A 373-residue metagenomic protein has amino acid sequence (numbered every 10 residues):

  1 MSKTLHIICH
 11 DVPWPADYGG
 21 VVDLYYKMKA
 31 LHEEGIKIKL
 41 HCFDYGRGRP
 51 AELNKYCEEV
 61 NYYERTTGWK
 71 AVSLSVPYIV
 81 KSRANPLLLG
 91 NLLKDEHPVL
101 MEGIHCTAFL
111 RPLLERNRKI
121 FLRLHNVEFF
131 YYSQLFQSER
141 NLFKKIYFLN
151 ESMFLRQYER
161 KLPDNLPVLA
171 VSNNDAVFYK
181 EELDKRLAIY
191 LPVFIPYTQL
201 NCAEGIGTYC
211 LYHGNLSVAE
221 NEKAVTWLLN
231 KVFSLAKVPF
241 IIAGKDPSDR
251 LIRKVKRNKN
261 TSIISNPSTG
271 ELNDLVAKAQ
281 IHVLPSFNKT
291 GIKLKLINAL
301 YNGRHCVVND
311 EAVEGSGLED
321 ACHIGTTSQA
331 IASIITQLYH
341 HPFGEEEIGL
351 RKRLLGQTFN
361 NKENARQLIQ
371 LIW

Functional and structural regions predicted by a protein language model:
M1-E58, K94-E96, S234: N-terminal subdomain of nucleotide-sugar transferases
D23, Y190-R257, S262-A277: Conserved catalytic-core segment of nucleotide-activated headgroup transferases in glycan assembly
Y26, L87-L93, E128-Y131, E139-V168: Membrane-proximal helix-turn-helix segments that form the acceptor-binding/catalytic region of lipid-linked
T67-V76, R118-F154, N215: Acceptor-binding helix/loop patch of EC 2.4 sugar-transfer enzymes, predominantly nucleotide-sugar-dependent
R83, P342-W373: A charged, aromatic-enriched C-terminal amphipathic alpha-helix characteristic of glycosyltransferases across folds
F148-L200: Donor nucleotide-sugar binding/catalytic pocket of nucleotide-sugar-dependent glycosyltransferases
A277-G291, N302-H305: Acidic donor-binding loop of glycosyltransferase active sites
K295-Y301, H305-N309: Short hydrophobic beta-strand element within catalytic cores of glycosyltransferases and related nucleotide-activated
